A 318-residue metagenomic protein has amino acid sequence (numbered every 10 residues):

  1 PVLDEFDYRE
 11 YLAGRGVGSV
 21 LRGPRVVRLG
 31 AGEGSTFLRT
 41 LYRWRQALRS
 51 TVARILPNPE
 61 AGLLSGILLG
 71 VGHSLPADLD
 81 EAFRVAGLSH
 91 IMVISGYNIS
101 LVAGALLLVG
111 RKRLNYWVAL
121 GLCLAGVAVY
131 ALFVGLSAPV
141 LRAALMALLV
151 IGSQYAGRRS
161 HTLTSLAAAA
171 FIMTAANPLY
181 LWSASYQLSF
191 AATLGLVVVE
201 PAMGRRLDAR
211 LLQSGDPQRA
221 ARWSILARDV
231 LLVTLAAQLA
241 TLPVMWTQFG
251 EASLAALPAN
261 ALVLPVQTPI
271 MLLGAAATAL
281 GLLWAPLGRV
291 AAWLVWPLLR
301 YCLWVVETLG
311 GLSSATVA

Functional and structural regions predicted by a protein language model:
P1-H90: Membrane-interface helix/helix-cap signal primarily in integral membrane proteins
G16, R43, A47, G62 (+10 more regions): Generic alpha-helical secondary structure signal
L21, L75-A256, A318: Hydrophobic alpha-helical transmembrane segments in multi-pass membrane proteins
R28-T40, V85, R219, W246-L262 (+1 more regions): Membrane-interface amphipathic/re-entrant loop segments adjacent to transmembrane helices in multi-pass membrane
S50, G66, E81, V127 (+6 more regions): Short amphipathic alpha-helical coupling elements at transmembrane boundaries
L56-E60, S160-H161, V199, G204 (+1 more regions): Proline-centered turn/helix-capping motifs that create local helix->coil transitions or kinks
S65-L69, M173, A192, A237 (+2 more regions): Generic alpha-helical structural context detector
